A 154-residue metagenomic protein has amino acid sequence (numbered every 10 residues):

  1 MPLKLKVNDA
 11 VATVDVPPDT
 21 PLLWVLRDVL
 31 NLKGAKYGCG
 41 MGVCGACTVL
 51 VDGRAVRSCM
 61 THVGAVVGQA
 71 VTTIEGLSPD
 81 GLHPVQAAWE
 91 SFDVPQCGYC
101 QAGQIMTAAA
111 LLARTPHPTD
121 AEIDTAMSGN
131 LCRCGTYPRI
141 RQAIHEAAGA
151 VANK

Functional and structural regions predicted by a protein language model:
M1-K154: Signature of N-terminal electron-transfer/Fe-S-associated modules in redox systems
